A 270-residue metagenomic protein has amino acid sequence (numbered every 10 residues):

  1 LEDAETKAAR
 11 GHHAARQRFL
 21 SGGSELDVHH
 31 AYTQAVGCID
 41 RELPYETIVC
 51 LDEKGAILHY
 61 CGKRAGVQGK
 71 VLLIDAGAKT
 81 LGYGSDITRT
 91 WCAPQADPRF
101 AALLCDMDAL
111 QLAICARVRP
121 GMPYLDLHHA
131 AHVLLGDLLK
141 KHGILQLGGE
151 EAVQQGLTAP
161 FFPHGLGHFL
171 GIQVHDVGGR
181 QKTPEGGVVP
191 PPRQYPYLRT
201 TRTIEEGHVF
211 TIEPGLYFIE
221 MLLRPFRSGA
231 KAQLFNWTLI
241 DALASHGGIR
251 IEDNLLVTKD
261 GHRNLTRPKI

Functional and structural regions predicted by a protein language model:
L1-I270: Active-site neighborhoods and metal-handling regions in enzymes and metal-associated proteins
